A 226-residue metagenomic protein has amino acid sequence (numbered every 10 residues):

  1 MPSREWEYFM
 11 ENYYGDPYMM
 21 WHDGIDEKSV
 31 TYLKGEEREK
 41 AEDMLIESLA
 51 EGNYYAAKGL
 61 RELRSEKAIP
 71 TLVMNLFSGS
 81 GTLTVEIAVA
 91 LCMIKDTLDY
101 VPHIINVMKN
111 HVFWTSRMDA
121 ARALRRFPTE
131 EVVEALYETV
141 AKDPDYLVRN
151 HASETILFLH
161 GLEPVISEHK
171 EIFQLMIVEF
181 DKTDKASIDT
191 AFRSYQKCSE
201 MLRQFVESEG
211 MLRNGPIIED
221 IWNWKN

Functional and structural regions predicted by a protein language model:
M1-P70, M74-V85, I94-L98, N110 (+1 more regions): Extended repeat-based scaffolds of very large eukaryotic assembly and lipid-transport proteins
S29, A56-G59, I87, D119-A120 (+1 more regions): Conserved hydrophobic register position within alpha-solenoid helical repeats
E66-I69, V101, E130-V133: Ankyrin repeat helix-2 register
T82-E86, W114-D119: Ankyrin-repeat boundary/"N-cap" motif
R117, A121, R125-V132, E138: A contiguous pocket-lining binding segment that forms or flanks enzyme active sites
E131-T190: Solenoidal tandem-repeat scaffolds enriched in leucines and small polar residues
